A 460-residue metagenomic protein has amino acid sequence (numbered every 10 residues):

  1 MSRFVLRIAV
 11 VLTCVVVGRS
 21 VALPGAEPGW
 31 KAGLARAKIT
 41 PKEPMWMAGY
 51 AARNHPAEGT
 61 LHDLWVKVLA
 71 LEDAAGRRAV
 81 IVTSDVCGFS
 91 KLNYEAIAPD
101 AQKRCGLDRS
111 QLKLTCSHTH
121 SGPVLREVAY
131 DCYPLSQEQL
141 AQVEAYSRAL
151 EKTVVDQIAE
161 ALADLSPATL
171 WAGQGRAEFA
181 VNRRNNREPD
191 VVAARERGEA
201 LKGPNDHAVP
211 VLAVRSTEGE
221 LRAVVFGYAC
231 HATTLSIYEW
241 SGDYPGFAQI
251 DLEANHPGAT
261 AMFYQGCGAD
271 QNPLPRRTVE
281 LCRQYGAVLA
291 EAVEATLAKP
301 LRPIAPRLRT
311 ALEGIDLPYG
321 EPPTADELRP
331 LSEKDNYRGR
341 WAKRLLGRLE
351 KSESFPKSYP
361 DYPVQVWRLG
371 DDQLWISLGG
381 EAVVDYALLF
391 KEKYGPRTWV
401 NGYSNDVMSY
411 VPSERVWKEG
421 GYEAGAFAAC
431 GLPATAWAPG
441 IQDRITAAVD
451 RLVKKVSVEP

Functional and structural regions predicted by a protein language model:
S2-V11, R19: Sec-dependent signal peptide recognition, specifically the positively charged N-region followed immediately by
V15-L23: C-terminal segment of classical bacterial N-terminal signal peptides
V16-V17, L297-P300: Hydrophobic alpha-helical elements and their junctions with loops/disorder across both membrane and soluble proteins
A26-T260, G266-G268, R277-Q284, L297 (+1 more regions): Conserved beta-alpha junction segments in alpha/beta enzyme cores
Q271-N272: Catalytic histidine-centered segment of alpha/beta-hydrolase-like enzymes
L289: Anionic-ligand-binding alpha/beta catalytic cores of soluble enzymes and soluble regulatory domains that recognize
